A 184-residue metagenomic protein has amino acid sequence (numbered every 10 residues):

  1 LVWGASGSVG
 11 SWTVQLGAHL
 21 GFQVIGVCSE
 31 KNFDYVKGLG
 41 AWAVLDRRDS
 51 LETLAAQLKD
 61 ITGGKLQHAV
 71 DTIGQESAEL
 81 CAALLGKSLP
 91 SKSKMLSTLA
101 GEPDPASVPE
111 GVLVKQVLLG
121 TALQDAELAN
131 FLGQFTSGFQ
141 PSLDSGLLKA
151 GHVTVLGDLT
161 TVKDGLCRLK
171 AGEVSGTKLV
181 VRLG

Functional and structural regions predicted by a protein language model:
L1-G184: Terminal helix/beta-alpha structural elements that buttress the NAD(P)+-binding lobe
